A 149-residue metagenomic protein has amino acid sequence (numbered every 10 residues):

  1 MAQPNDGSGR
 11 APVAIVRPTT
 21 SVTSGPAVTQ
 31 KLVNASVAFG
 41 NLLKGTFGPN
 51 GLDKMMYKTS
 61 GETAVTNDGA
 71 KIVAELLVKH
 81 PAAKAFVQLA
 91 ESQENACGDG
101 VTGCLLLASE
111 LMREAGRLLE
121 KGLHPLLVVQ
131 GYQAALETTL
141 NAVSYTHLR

Functional and structural regions predicted by a protein language model:
M1-A2, V87, E137, N141: Short secondary-structure boundary segments
M1-M55: N-terminal, positively charged regions that mediate nucleic acid binding
D6-S8, S24, D68, K121 (+1 more regions): Feature targets compositionally biased, intrinsically disordered low-complexity regions with long contiguous runs
T20-S24, A70-A74, G116, E120-H124: Short beta-alpha connecting loops at secondary-structure transitions that line or flank enzyme active sites
V22-G25, T29, L76, C97 (+3 more regions): Hydrophobic alpha-helical scaffolding
K31-C97, G103-L106, E110: N-terminal cofactor/phosphate-binding cores enriched in small/glycine residues, especially glycine-rich loops such as
E114-S144: Hydrophobic or amphipathic alpha-helical targeting/insertion segments
T146-R149: Conserved small/polar residues in nucleotide/adenosyl-binding loops
